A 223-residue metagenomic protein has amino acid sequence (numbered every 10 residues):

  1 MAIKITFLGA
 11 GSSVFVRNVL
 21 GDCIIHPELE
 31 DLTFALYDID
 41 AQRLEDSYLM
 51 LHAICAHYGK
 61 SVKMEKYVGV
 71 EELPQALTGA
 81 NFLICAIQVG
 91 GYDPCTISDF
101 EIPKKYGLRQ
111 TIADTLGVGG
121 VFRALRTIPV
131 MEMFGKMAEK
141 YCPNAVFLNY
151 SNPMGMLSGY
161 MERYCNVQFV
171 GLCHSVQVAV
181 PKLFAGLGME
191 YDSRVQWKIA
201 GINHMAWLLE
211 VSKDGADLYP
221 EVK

Functional and structural regions predicted by a protein language model:
M1-I5: Extreme N-terminal starter segment of soluble prokaryotic enzymes
T6-D31: N-terminal Rossmann-like dinucleotide-binding module
I25-E28, H52-H57, A76-T78, K140 (+2 more regions): Short, surface-exposed basic-aromatic patches at helix termini and helix-loop junctions that form
I25-V62, L73: Glycine-rich phosphate-binding loop and adjoining beta1-alpha1-beta2 segment of Rossmann-like nucleotide-binding folds
A56-N81, Q88-G91, Q110-L116, G120 (+2 more regions): A structured beta-alpha segment of the ubiquitous adenosine-cofactor-binding alpha/beta core
F82-K104: Short, solvent-exposed beta-strand-terminating loops
K105-M161, Q168-C173, V180: Rossmann-like NAD(P)(H) cofactor-binding subdomain of soluble oxidoreductases
V167-Q168, L172-K223: Substrate/ligand-engaging "lid" and interaction regions
